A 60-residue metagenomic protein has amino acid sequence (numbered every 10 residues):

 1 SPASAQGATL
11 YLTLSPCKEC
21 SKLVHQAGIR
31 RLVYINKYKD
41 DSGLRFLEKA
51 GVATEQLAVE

Functional and structural regions predicted by a protein language model:
S1-E60: Zn2+-dependent cytidine deaminase-like catalytic core
